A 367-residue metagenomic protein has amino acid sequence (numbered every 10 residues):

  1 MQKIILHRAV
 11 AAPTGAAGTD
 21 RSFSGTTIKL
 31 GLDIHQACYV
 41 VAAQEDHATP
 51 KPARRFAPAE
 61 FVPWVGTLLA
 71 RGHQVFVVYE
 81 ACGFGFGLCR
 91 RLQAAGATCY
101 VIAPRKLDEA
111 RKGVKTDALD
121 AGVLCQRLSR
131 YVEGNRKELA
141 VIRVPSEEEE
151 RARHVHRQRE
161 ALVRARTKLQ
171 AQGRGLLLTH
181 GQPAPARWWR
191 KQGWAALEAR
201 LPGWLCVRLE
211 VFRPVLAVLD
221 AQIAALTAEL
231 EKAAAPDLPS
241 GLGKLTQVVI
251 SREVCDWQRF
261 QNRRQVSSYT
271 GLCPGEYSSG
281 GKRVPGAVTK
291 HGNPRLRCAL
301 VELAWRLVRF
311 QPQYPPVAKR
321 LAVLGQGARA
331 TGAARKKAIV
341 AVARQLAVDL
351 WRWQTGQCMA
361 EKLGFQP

Functional and structural regions predicted by a protein language model:
M1-C99: Glycine/alanine-rich phosphate-binding loops at beta-alpha junctions
Y100-V141, K282-H291: Short alpha-helix plus adjacent loop in nuclease-associated cores
C125-H154, Q192-G203: A short, charged helix-loop
Y131-R136, L169-Q170, C255-R259, W305-P315 (+1 more regions): Short helix-capping/linker segments at secondary-structure and domain boundaries
H154-P236: Glycine-rich, often acidic, oxyanion-interacting loops/wings at catalytic, nucleic-acid, or phospho-protein interfaces
D237-S240, K244, V249-T331, R335: Phosphate-backbone recognition surface of nucleic-acid-processing proteins
G281, L321-P367: Low-complexity, acidic/Ser/Thr- and charged residue-rich accessory regions of DNA metabolism proteins
